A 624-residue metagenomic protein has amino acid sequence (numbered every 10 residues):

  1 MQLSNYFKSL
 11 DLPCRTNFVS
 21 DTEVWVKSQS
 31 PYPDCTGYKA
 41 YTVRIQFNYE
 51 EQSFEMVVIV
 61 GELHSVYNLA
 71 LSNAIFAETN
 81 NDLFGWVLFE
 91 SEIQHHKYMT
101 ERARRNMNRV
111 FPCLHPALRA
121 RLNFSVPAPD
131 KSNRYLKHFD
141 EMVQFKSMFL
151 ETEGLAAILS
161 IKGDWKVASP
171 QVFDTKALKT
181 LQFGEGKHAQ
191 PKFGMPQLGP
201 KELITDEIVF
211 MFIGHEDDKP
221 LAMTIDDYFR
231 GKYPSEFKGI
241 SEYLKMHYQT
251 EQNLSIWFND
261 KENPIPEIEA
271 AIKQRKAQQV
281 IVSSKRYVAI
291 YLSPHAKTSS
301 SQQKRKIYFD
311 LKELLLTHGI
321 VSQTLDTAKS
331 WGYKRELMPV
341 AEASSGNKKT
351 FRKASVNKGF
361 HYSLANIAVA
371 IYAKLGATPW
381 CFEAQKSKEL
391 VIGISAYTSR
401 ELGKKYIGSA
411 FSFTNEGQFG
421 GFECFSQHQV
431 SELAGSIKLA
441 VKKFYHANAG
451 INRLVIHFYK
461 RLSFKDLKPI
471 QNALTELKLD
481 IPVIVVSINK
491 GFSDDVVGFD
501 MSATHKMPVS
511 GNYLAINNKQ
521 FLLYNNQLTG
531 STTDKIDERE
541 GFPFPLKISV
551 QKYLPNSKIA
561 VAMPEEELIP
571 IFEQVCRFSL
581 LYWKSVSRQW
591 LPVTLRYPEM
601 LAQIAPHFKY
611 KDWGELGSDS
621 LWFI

Functional and structural regions predicted by a protein language model:
M1-I204, D227, Y233-K238: Extended, Lys/Arg-rich, non-catalytic nucleic-acid recognition/anchoring regions of very large nucleic-acid-interacting
M1-N80, V87-E90, H95, S241-Q249 (+3 more regions): Long, contiguous domain-sized segments
K131, E151, A157, I161-G319: Long, charge-dense tracts
